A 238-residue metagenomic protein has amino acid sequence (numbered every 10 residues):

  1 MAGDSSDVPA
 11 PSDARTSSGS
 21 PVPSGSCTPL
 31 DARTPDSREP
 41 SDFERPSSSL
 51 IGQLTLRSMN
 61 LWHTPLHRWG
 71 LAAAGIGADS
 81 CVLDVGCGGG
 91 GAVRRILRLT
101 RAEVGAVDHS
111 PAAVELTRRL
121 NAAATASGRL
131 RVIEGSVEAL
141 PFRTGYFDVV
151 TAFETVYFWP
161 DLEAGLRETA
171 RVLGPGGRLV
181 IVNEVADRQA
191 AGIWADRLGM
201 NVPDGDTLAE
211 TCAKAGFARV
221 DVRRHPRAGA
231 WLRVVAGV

Functional and structural regions predicted by a protein language model:
M1-P11, R15-T16, P23-I51: N-terminal, positively charged/glycine-rich alpha-helical extensions of SAM-dependent methyltransferases
T34-N60, R178-V235: C-terminal alpha-helical "lid/dimerization" subdomain adjacent to the S-adenosyl-L-methionine
L61-S80: Conserved alpha-helix/loop element of class I SAM-dependent methyltransferases that forms part of the SAM/SAH-binding
C81, G177-R178: Short glycine-centered segments of the SAM/dcSAM-binding site in methyltransferase folds
L83-A139: Class I SAM-dependent methyltransferase SAM/SAH-binding core
E138-V149: A short acidic, Gly/Pro-enriched loop at the edge of an enzyme's catalytic core that lines a small-molecule cofactor
V149-D161: A short SAM/SAH-binding and catalytic strip from SAM-dependent methyltransferases
E163-P175: A short glycine-rich, Lys/Arg-flanked "PGG" loop and its adjoining helix->strand segment in the class I
